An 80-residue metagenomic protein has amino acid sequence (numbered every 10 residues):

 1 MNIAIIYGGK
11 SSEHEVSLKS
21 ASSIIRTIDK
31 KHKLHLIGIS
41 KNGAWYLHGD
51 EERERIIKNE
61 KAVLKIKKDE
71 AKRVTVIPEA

Functional and structural regions predicted by a protein language model:
M1-A80: ATP-binding N-terminal substructure of ATP-dependent carboxylate-amine bond-forming enzymes
